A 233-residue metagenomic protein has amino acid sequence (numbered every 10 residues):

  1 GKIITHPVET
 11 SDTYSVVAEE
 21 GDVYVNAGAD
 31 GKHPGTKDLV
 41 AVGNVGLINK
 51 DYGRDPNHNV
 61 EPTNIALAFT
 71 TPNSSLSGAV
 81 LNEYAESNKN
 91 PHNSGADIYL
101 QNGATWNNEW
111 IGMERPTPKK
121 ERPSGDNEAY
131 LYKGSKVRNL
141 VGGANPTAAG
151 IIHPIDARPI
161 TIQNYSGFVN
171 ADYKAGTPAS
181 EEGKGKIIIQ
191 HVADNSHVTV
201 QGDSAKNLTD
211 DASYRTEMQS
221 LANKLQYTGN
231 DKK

Functional and structural regions predicted by a protein language model:
G1-K233: Long, low-complexity, polar and repeat-rich extracellular regions of very large Gram-negative surface proteins
